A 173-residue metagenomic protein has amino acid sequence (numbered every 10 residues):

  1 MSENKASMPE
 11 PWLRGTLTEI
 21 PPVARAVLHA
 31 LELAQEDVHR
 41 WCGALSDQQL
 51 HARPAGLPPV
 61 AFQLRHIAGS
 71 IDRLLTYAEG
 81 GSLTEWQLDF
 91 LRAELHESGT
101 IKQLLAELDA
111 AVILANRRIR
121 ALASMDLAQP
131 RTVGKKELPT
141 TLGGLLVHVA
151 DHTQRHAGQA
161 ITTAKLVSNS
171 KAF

Functional and structural regions predicted by a protein language model:
S2-T16, A24, L28-E32, H39 (+2 more regions): Short, contiguous alpha-helical
K5-L17, K102-D109, I113: Long, acidic, intrinsically disordered low-complexity segments
A34-W41, A111: Amphipathic alpha-helical packing segments from all-alpha helical-bundle domains
C42, L64, L105-L108: A generic alpha-helix structural signal
A93-V133, T141-T153: Acidic/histidine-rich alpha-helical segments that form the ligand environment of transition-metal centers
